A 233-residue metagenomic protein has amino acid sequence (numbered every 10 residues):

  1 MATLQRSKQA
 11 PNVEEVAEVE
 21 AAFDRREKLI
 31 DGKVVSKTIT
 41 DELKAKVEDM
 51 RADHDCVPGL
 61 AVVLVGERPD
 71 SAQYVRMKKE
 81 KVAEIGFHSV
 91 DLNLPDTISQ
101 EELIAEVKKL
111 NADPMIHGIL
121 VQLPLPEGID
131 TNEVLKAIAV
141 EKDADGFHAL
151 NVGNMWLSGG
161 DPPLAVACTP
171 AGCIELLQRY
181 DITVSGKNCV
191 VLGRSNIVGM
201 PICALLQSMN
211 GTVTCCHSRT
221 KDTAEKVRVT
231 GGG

Functional and structural regions predicted by a protein language model:
A2-H54: Positively charged, low-complexity intrinsically disordered leader regions
A2-Q5, E84-G86, K109-A112, I138-E141 (+1 more regions): Non-catalytic terminal and connector segments of soluble metabolic enzymes
I30, G118-N188: Anion-binding alpha/beta catalytic cores of soluble intermediary-metabolism enzymes, centered on
V57-G66: Short beta-strand segments enriched in small/hydrophobic residues
L60, V82-D96, V213-C216: Short beta-strand elements in bilobed, periplasmic/extracellular small-molecule ligand-binding domains
V65-K79, D161-G233: Glycine-rich phosphate/diphosphate-binding loop of Rossmann-like nucleotide-binding domains
A72-K79, A105-V107, N132-E133: Glycine-rich loop at the start of a catalytic domain that most often binds anionic cofactors/ligands
E102-P114: Short, well-structured alpha-helical segments in soluble
